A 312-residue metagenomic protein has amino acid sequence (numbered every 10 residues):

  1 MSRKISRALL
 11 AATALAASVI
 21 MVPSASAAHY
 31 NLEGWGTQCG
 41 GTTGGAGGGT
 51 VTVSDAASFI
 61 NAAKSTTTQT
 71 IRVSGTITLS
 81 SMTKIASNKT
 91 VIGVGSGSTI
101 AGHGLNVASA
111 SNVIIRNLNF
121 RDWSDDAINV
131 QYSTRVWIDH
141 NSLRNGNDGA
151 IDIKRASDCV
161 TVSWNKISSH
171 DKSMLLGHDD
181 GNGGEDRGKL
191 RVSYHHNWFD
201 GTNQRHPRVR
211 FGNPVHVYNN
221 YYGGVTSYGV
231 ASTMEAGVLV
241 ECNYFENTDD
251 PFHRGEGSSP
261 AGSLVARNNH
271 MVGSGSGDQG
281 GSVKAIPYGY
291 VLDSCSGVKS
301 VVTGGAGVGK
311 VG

Functional and structural regions predicted by a protein language model:
M1-T70, G275-G312: Extracellular "leader-to-stem" segments immediately downstream of a signal peptide or signal-anchor in secreted/lumenal
Q38, T43, T78-T83, S232: Short aromatic-glycine motifs in intrinsically disordered, low-complexity regions
I60-T67, G75-I92, S98-N117, R121-T134 (+1 more regions): Extracellular beta-strand-rich solenoid/capping regions of secreted or surface-exposed proteins that bind or remodel
N88-V94, S111-D122, Y132-N147, S157-H178 (+4 more regions): Right-handed parallel beta-helix
G104, D126-A127, A150, S173-L175 (+3 more regions): Structural detector of coil-to-beta-strand junctions
V107, V130, K154, D186 (+2 more regions): Residue-level marker of regulatory loop/turn positions in helix-turn-helix DNA-binding domains and in histidine
V209-N213, Y218-Y222, T226-G312: Extracellular beta-rich repeat passengers
